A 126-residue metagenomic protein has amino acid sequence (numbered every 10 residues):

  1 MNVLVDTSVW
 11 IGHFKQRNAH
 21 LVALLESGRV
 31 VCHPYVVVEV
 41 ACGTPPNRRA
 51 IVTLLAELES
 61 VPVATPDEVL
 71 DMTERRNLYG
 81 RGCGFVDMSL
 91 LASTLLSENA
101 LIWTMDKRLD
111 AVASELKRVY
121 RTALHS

Functional and structural regions predicted by a protein language model:
M1, S27-R29, E57-L58, L96-L101: Short active-site oxyanion
M1-C32, A41-T53, V119, L124-H125: Short, well-structured N-terminal submotif of metal-dependent ribonuclease cores
W10, V37-V40, L109-D110: A generic structural signal for short hydrophobic patches within well-formed alpha-helices
K15, Y35-V37, E57-E59, R108 (+1 more regions): Short, acidic/turn-prone active-site loops that include or flank metal/cofactor- and phosphate-binding residues
A19, V61-A123: Active-site neighborhoods of divalent-metal-dependent phosphate/nucleic-acid chemistry enzymes
L25-E26, A41, V52-A56, E74 (+2 more regions): Alpha-helix boundary recognition
R49-A50, L54-E59, E68-V69: Ligand-binding grooves and catalytic loops that recognize ribose/phosphate and carbohydrate rings, and esterified lipid
